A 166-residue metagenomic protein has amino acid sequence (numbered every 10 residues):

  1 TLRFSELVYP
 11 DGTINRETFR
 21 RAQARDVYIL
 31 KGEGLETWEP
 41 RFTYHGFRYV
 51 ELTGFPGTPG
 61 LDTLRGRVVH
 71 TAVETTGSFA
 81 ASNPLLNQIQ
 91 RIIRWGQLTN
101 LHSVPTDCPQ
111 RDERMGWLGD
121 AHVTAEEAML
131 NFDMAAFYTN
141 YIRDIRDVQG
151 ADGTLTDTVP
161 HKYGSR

Functional and structural regions predicted by a protein language model:
T1-R111, G119-D120, M134-T139, I145 (+1 more regions): Extracellular/oxidizing-compartment recognition motifs
P84, A125-A128: Acidic, His- and aromatic-enriched active-site or binding-groove loops in soluble protein domains that engage sugars
W117-V123, L130: An alpha-helical repeat/solenoid feature that recognizes helix-turn-helix modules
